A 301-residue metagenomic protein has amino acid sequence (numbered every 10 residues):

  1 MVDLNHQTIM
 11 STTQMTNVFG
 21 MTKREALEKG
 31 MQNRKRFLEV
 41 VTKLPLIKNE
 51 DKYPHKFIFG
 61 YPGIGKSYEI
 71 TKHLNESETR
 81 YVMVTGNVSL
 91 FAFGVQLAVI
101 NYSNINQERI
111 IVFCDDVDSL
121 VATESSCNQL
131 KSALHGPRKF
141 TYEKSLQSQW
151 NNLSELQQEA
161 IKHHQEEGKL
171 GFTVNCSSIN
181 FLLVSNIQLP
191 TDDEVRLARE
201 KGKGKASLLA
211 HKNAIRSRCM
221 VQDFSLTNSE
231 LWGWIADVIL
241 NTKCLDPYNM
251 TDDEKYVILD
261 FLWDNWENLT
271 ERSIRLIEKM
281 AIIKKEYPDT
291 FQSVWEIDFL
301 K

Functional and structural regions predicted by a protein language model:
H6-E50: N-terminal pre-Walker A segment at the start of P-loop NTPase domains
E50-I70: Walker A/P-loop nucleotide-binding motif
I64, E76-I110, D118-T123: AAA+/P-loop NTPase substrate/partner-engagement loops
I64, V88-L90, V117-L120, N186-T191 (+1 more regions): Conserved nucleotide-binding/hydrolysis micro-motifs of P-loop NTPases
Q107-I111, N175-L182: Loop/turn-to-beta-strand initiation segments
E124-S178, N186-L189: Conserved catalytic/switch belt of AAA+ P-loop NTPases
E194-T227: A short helix-turn-beta junction within AAA+ P-loop NTPase domains corresponding to the substrate/partner-engaging
N228-L300: Conserved AAA+ ATPase small/helical "lid" subdomain
